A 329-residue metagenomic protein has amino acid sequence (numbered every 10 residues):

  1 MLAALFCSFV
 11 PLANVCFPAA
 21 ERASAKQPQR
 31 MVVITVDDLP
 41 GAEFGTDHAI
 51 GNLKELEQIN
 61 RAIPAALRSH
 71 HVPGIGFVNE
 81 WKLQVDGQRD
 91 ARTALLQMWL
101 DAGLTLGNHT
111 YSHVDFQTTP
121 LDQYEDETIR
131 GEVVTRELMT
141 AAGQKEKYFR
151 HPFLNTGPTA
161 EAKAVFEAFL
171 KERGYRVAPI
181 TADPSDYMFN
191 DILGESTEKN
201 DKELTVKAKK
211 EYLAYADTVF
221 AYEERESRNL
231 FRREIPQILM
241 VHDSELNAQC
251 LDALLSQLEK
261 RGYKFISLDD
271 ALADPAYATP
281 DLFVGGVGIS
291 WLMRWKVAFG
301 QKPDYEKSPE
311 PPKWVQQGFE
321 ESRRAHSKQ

Functional and structural regions predicted by a protein language model:
M1-N14: Bacterial N-terminal signal peptides
P11-A25: Signal peptide processing junction and immediate N-terminal pro/mature segment of secreted/exported proteins
E21-K26, R228-R232: Short boundary motifs at domain starts and secondary-structure transition points
R22-L154, L239-M240, Q257, A273: Active-site beta->alpha N-cap acidic-glycine motif
S69-H71, P179, E245-Q329: C-terminal domain-boundary segment and adjacent tail
Q84-A91, H113-K264, D270-A271: Catalytic domains of cell-wall/extracellular-matrix polysaccharide-remodeling enzymes, centered on de-N-acetylation
L95, E127, T197-K199, L282-V287 (+1 more regions): Short alpha-helix boundary/capping motifs
L100-N108, V134-M139, D201-A221, I289-P311: Short, basic, helix/turn surface patches
